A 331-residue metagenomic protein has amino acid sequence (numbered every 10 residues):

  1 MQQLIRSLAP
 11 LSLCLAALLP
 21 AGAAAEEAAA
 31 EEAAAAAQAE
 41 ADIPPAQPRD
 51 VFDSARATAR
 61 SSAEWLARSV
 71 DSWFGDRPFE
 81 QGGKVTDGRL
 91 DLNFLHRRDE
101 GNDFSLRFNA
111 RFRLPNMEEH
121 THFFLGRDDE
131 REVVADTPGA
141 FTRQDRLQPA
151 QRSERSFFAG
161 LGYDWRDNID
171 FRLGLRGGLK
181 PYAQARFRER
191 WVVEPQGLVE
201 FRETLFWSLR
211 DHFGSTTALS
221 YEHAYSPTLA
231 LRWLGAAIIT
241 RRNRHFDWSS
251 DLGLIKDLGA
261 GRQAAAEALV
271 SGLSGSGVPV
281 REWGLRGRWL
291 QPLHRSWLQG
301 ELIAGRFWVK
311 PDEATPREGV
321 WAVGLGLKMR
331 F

Functional and structural regions predicted by a protein language model:
A9-L19: Bacterial N-terminal signal peptides
A34-D167, R172, V320-W321: Transmembrane beta-barrel domains of Gram-negative outer membranes and organellar outer membranes
F79, L95-G101, R146-A150, R172-G178 (+5 more regions): Outer-membrane beta-barrel domain signature
G88-H96, F123, F157-G177, Q196-W207 (+3 more regions): Transmembrane beta-strand segments that form the barrel wall of outer-membrane beta-barrel proteins
N102-L106, S153-F157, L179-A183, D211-S215 (+3 more regions): Residues that define the transmembrane beta-barrel architecture of outer-membrane proteins
N109-R111, F158-G162, R186-R188, A218-S220 (+3 more regions): Outer-membrane beta-barrel architecture
P115-M117, D164-N168, V192-Q196, A224-T228 (+3 more regions): Outer-membrane beta-barrel channels and translocator barrels
I303, R317-F331: Outer-membrane beta-barrel "beta-signal"
